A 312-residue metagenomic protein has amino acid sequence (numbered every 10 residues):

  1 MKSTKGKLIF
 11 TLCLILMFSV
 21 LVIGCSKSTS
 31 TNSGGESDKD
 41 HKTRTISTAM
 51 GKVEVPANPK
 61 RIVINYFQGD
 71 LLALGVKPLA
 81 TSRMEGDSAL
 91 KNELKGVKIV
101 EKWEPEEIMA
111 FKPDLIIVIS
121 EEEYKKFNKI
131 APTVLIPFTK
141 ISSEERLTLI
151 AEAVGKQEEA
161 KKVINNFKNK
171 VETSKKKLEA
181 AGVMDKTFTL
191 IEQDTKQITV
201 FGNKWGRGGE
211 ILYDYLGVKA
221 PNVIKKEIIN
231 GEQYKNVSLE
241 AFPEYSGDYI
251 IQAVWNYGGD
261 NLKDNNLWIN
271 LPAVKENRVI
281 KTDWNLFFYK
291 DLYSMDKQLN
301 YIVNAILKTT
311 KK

Functional and structural regions predicted by a protein language model:
K2-L14, I23-V63, E159-I191, V254-G259 (+2 more regions): Bacterial Sec-exported substrate-binding components of ABC uptake systems
T48, V97-P105, I229-L239: Short helix-initiation/N-cap motifs at beta->coil->alpha
V53, G69-L74, D87-A89, I198-F201 (+1 more regions): Short, solvent-exposed loop/turn elements at domain surfaces
R61-A110, L115: A short, structured surface patch at a secondary-structure boundary
G86-S88, V200-Q233: Alpha-helical, coiled-coil/dimerization segments enriched in small aliphatic residues
P105-V118, P132, F242, S246-D248: Proline-aspartate-enriched helix->loop->beta-strand connector
K126-K161, V183, K263-D283: Charged, glycine-enriched surface loops/patches that mediate electrostatic binding to polyanionic ligands
Y245-K312: Structured C-terminal subdomain patch of bacterial secreted/periplasmic proteins
